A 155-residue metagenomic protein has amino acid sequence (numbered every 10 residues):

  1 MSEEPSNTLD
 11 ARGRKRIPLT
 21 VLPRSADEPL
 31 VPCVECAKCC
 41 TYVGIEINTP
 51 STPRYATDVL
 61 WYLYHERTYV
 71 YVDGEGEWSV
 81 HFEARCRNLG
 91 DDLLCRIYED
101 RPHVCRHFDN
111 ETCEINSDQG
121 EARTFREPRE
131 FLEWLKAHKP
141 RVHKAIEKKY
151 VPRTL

Functional and structural regions predicted by a protein language model:
S2-L155: Hydrophobic scaffolds flanking metal-cofactor catalytic centers in soluble metalloenzymes
